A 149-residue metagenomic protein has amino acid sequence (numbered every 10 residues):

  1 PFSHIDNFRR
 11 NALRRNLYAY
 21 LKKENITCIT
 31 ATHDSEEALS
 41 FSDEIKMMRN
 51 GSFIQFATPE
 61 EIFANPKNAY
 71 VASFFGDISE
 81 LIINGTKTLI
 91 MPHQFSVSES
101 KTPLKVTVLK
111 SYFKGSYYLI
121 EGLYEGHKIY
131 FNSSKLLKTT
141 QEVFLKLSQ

Functional and structural regions predicted by a protein language model:
P1-K67: ABC ATPase nucleotide-binding domains
I26-I29, E80, Y117: Secondary-structure boundary/capping residues
F63-G85: C-terminal boundary and immediately downstream tail of ABC-type ATPase nucleotide-binding domains
K87-Q149: Non-catalytic connector elements of ABC transporters
